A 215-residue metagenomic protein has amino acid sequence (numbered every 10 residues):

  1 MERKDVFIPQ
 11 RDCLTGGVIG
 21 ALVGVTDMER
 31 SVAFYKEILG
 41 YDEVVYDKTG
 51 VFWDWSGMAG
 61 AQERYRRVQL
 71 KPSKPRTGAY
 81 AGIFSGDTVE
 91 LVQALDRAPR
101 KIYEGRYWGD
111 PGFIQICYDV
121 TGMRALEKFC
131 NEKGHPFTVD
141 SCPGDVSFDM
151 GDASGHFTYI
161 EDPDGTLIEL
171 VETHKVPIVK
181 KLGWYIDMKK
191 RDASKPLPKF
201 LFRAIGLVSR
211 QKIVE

Functional and structural regions predicted by a protein language model:
M1-L14, V23, Y46, R76 (+1 more regions): Vicinal oxygen chelate
D5-F7, V51-S56, R76-G78, A98-Y103 (+1 more regions): A short, acidic/glycine-rich surface segment
G17-T26, V68-K74, A79-D96, K101-E132 (+2 more regions): Vicinal oxygen chelate
G24-G86, G151, V214-E215: Core segments of cupin and vicinal oxygen chelate
R30-S31, R100, P177-V179: Short catalytic/ligand-binding loop motif for oxyanion handling, primarily in non-cytosolic enzymes, centered on
D47-T49, I102-Y107, K181: Short, tandemly repeated low-complexity microdomains enriched for cysteine and small residues
K48-T49, Q93-D96, C142-P143: Generic short beta-strand segments
D54-A59, E104, T173, K180-W184: Short aromatic-enriched loop/helix-cap "lid" or pocket-rim segments at secondary-structure transitions that line
